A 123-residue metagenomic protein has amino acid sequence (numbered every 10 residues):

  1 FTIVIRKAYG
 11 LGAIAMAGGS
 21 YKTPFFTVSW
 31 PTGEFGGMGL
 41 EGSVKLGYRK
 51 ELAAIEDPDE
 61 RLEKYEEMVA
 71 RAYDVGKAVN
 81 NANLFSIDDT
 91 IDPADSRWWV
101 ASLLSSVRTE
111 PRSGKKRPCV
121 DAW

Functional and structural regions predicted by a protein language model:
F1-W123: Ligand-binding clefts of soluble mixed alpha/beta catalytic domains
